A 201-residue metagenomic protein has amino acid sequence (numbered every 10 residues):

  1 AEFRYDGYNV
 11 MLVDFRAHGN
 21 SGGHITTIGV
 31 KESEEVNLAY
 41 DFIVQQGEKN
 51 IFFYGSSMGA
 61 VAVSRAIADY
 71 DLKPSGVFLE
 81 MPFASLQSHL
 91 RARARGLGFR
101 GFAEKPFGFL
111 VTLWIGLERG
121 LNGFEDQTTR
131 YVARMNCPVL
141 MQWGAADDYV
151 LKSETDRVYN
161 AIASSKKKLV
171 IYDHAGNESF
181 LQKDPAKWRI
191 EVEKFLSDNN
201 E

Functional and structural regions predicted by a protein language model:
A1-L12: Short amphipathic alpha-helix adjacent to the substrate-entry channel of hydrolases
M11, H18-N50: Catalytic nucleophile-loop/oxyanion-hole region of alpha/beta-hydrolase and closely related hydrolase-like folds
G55-V63: Gly/Ala-rich beta-loop-alpha elbow adjacent to hydrolase catalytic centers
A68-N122, Y131: Hydrolase active-site cap/lid region
T128, C137, L151-N160: Short alpha-helix in the alpha/beta-hydrolase fold that links the catalytic acid
R134-N136, M141-W143, D147: Short beta-strand/loop motif that positions the catalytic acidic residue of the alpha/beta-hydrolase fold
A146-V150, E178-S179: Acidic catalytic loop of the alpha/beta-hydrolase fold
A175-P185: Catalytic histidine-centered segment of alpha/beta-hydrolase-like enzymes
